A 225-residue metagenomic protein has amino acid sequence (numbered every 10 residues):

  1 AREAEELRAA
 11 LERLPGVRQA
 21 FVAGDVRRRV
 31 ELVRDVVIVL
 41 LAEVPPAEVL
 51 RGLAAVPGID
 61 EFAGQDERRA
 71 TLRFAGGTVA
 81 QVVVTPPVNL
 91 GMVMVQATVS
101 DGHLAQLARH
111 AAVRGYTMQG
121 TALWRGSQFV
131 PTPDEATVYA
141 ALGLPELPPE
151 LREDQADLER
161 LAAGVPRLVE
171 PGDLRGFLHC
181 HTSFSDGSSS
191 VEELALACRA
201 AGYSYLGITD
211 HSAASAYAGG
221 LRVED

Functional and structural regions predicted by a protein language model:
E5-A47: Active-site nucleotide-donor binding segment shared across nucleotidyl transfer reactions
L7, V49-G52, L194: Hydrophobic side chains in well-ordered alpha-helices
L11-E12, L53, C198: Hydrophobic C-terminal alpha-helix "anchor/cap" residues
E31-R34, Q65, S189: Short glycine/proline-enriched turns and hinge-like loops at secondary-structure junctions
L41, A156-D225: An N-terminally biased module of ancient metal coordination in phosphate/nucleic-acid-related enzymes
A47-G172: Acidic, metal-coordinating catalytic segment for phosphate/diphosphate chemistry, firing primarily on the Nudix
